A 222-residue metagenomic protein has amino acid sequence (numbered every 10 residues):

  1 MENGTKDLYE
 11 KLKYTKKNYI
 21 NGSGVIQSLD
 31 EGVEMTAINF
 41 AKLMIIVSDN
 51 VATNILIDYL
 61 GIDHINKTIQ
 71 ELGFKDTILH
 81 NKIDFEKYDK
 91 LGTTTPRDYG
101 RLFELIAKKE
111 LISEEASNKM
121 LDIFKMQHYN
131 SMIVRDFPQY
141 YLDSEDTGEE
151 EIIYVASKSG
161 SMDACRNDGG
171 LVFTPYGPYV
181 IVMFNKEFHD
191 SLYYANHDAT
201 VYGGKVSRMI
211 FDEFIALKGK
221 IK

Functional and structural regions predicted by a protein language model:
M1-L12, M44, I181: Active-site SXXK
D7-Y9, I69, F74, T94 (+3 more regions): Extracytoplasmic
Y9-V25, L60, I123: Acidic helix-start/capping segments at beta-turn-to-alpha-helix junctions
Y19-N54, G92: Conserved catalytic neighborhood of penicillin-recognizing serine enzymes
I38, K42, N54, D63 (+5 more regions): Solvent-exposed, polar/charged alpha-helical surfaces in well-ordered, non-transmembrane soluble domains, broadly
L43, D76-H80, V180-M183: Structural recognition of the beta-strand scaffold that forms the well-ordered cores of secreted hydrolase catalytic
T53-L111, E115: Mid-domain, small-residue-enriched loop/turn segments at the edges of structured enzyme/sensor domains
Y59, L105-Y141, G148-I153, S159-K222: Structured C-terminal helix/loop/strand segments within mature extracytoplasmic catalytic/sensor domains
